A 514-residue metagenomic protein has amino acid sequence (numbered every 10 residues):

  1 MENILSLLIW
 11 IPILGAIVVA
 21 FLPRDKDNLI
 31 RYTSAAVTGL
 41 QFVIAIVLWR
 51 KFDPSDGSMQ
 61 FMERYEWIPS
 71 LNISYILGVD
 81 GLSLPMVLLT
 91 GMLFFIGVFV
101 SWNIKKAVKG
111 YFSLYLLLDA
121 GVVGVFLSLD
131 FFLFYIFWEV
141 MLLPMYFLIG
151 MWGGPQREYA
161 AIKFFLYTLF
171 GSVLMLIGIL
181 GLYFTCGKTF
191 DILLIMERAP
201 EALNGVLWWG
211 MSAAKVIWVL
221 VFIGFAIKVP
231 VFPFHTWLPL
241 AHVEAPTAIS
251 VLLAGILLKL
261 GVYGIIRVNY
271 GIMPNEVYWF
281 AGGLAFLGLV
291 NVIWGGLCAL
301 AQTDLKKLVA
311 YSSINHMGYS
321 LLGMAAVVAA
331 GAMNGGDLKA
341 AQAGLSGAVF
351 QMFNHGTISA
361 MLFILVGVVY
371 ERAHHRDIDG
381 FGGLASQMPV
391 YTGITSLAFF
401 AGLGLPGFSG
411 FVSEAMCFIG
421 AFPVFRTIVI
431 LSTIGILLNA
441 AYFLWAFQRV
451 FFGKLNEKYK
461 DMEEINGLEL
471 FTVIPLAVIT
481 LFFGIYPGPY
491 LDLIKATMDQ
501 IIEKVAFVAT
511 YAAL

Functional and structural regions predicted by a protein language model:
M1-I11, V79-T90, F131-P144, A214-F225 (+1 more regions): Structural signature of hydrophobic alpha-helical transmembrane segments
N3-I4, V19-S113, T189, L193-G205 (+1 more regions): Transmembrane helix-loop-helix hairpins at membrane boundaries of multipass inner-membrane proteins
S6-F21, A35-L48, V87-S101, L118-A120 (+6 more regions): Central hydrophobic cores of alpha-helical transmembrane segments in multi-pass inner-membrane proteins across all
A16-F21, I46, V98-F99, V122-G124 (+8 more regions): Alpha-helical transmembrane segments of multipass membrane proteins
I17-K26, F94-K105, F147-Q156, V229-V243 (+1 more regions): C-terminal ends of transmembrane helices
D25-D27, G110, L114-L117, G121-G205 (+3 more regions): Alpha-helical multi-pass transmembrane bundles of energy-transducing inner-membrane proteins
D53-S74, V173-H235, L240, I265-G283 (+5 more regions): Juxtamembrane/interfacial segments at transmembrane-helix boundaries in multi-pass membrane proteins
F232, S359-F363, V429-M462: Predominantly late transmembrane helices and immediately cytosolic-facing juxtamembrane segments
